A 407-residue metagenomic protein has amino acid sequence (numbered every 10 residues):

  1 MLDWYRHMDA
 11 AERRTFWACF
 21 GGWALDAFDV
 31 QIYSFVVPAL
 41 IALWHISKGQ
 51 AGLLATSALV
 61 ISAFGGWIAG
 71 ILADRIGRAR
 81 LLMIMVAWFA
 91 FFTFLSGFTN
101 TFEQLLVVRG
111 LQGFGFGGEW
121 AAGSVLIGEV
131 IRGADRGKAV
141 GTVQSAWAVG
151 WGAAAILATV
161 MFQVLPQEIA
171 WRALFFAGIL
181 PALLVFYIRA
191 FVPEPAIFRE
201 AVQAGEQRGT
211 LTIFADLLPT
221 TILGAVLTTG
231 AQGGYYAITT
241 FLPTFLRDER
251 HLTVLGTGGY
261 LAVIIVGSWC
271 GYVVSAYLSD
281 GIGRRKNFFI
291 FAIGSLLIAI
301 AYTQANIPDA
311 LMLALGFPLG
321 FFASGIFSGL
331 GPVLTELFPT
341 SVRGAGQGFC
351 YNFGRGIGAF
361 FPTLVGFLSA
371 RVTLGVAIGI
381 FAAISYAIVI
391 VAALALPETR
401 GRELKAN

Functional and structural regions predicted by a protein language model:
M1-F28: Cytosolic juxtamembrane N-terminal segment immediately preceding the first transmembrane helix of multi-pass
Y33-S34, L218-W269: Extracytoplasmic gate region of multi-pass secondary transporters
H45, G77, F98-Q104, G283 (+1 more regions): Helix-breaking motifs and short loop linkers at transmembrane-helix boundaries and internal kinks in secondary membrane
T56-A69, A262-V274: Central cavity-lining transmembrane alpha-helices of secondary-active solute carriers, predominantly the Major
F64-N100: Conserved MFS/SLC helix-loop-helix module at the cytosolic interface between two early adjacent transmembrane helices
G66-G77, G271-G283: Helix-to-loop junctions at the C-terminal end of transmembrane segments in multipass secondary transporters
R80-F94, K286-A301: Structural signature of the two symmetry-related core transmembrane helices
G137-T159, Y351-F361: Glycine-rich segments within core transmembrane alpha-helices of 12-TM secondary carriers
